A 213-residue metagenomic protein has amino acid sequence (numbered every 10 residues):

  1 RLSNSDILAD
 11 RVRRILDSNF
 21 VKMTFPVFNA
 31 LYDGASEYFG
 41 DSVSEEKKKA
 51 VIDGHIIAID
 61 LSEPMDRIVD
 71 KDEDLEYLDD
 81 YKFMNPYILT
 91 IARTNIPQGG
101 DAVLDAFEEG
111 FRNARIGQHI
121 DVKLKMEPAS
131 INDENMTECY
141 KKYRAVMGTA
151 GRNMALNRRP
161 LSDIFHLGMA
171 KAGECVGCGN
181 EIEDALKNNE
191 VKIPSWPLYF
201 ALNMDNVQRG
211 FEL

Functional and structural regions predicted by a protein language model:
L2-A58, I91-T94, D133-A172, E212: Alpha-helical phosphate/pyrophosphate-handling elements in metalloenzyme active cores
A58-D74, E174-N189: Acidic (Asp/Glu-rich) catalytic motifs at the cytosolic membrane interface
E63-D66, D72-N85, L89, V103-E108 (+2 more regions): Extended ligand-binding groove/face enriched in aromatic
M65, A92-I96, A150, V176-G179: A structural signal for well-ordered alpha-helices, especially hydrophobic packing surfaces of coiled-coils
D72-G100, A129-A145, D163-L167, L186-L213: Divalent-cation-assisted or electrostatically stabilized phosphate/pyrophosphate-binding catalytic cores
I96-R115, R158-H166: Acidic/histidine metal-binding catalytic segments
G117-I131: A short, charged helix-loop
A150, M154, R158, A172-N189 (+2 more regions): Alpha-helix capping/termination and helix-coil
